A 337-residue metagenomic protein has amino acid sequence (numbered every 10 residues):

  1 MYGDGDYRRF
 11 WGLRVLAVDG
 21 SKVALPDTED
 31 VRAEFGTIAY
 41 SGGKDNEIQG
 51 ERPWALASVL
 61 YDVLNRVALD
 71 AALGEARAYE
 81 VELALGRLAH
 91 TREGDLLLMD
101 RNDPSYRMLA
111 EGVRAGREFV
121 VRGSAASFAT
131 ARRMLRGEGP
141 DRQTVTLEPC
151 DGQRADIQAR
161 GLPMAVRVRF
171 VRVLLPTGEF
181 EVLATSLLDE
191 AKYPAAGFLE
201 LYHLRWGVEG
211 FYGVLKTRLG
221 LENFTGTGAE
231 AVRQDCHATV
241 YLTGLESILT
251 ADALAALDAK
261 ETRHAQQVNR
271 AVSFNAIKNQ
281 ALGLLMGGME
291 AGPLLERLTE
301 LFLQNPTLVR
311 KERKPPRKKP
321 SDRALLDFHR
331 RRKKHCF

Functional and structural regions predicted by a protein language model:
M1-Y2: Short, basic alpha-helical nucleic acid-contact segments in DNA-binding proteins and DNA transaction factors
G5-R14, V18-F337: Single, function-defining residue in the core of a domain
